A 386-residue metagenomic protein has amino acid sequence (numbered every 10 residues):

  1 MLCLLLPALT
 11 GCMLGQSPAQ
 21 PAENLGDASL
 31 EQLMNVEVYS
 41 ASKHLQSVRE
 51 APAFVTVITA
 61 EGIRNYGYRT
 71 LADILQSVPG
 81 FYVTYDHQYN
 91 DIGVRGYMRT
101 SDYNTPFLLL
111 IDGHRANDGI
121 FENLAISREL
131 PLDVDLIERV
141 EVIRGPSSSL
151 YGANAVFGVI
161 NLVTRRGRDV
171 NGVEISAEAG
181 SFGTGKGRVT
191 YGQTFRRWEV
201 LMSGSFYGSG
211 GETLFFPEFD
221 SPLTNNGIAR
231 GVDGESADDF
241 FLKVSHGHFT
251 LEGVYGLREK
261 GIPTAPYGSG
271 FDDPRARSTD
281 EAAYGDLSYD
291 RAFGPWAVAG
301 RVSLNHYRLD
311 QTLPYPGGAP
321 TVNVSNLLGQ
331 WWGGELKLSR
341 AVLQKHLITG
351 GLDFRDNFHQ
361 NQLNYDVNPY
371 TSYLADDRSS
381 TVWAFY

Functional and structural regions predicted by a protein language model:
G15-R64, I111, A292: Short, acidic, small-residue-rich periplasmic hinge/interaction motif at the N-terminus of Gram-negative outer-membrane
Y39-S40, H44-V48, P52-T56, A72-R115: Extracytoplasmic beta-strand/coil segments of soluble accessory domains associated with Gram-negative outer-membrane
L71-I74, I92-R95, F107-I111, S127-L130 (+3 more regions): N-terminal periplasmic accessory domains that precede and gate Gram-negative outer-membrane beta-barrel machines
D91-G93, R139, R144, V159 (+9 more regions): Membrane-embedded beta-strand positions in outer-membrane beta-barrel channels/transporters
R115-R144: Short acidic/polar hinge/loop motifs at secondary-structure boundaries that mediate gating or recognition
E129, A179-S181, G192, S221-L223 (+4 more regions): Replace "Gram-negative outer membrane beta-barrel proteins" with "bacterial and organellar outer membrane beta-barrel
S149, N161, D169-V170, E178 (+1 more regions): Periplasmic-side early beta-strands and strand-to-turn transitions of outer-membrane beta-barrels
K243-E259, T279-Y386: Face-selective signature of the C-terminal outer-membrane beta-barrel domain
